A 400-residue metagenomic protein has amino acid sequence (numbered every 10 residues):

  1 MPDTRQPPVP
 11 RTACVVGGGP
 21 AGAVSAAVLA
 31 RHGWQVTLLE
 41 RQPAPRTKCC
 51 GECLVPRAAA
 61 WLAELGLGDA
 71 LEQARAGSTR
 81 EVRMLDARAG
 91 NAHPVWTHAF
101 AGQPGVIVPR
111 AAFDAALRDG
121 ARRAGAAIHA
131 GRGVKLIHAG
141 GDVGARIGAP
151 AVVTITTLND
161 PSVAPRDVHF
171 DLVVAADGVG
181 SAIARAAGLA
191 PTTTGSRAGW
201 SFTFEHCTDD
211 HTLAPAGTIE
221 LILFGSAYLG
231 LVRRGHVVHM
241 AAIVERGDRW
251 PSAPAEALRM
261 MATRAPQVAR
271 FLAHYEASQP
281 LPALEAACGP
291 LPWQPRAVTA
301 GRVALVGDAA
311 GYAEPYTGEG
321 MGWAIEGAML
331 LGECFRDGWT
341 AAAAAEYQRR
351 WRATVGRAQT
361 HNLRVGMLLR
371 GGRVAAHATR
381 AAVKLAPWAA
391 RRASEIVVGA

Functional and structural regions predicted by a protein language model:
Q6-A21: Beta1/beta-strand and adjacent pyrophosphate-binding region of the FAD-binding site in flavoprotein oxidoreductases
C14-V16, A30-C50: Glycine-rich FAD pyrophosphate-binding loop
A21, A44, G180: Conserved Rossmann-like nucleotide-cofactor binding loop
P43-A63: Conserved N-terminal glycine-rich FAD pyrophosphate-binding loop of Rossmann-like flavoproteins
R57-A59, A63-A116: A conserved beta-strand/loop capping segment in the N-terminal third of enzymes that catalyze redox or closely related
G120-A269: Predominantly flavin-linked oxidoreductase catalytic cores and closely associated redox partners
R249-C334, W339-A341: FAD/FMN-dependent oxidoreductases across multiple families
E333-A400: C-terminal helical "tail/cap" subdomain of flavin- and related membrane-associated enzymes
